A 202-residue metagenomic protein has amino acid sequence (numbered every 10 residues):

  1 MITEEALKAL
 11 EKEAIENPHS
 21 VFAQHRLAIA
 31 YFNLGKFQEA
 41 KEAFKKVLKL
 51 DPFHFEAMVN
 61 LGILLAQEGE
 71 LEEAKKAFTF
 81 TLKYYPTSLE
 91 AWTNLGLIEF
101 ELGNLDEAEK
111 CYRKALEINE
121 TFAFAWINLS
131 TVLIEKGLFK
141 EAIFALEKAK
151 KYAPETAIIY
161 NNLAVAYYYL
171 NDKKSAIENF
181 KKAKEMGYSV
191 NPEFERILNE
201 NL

Functional and structural regions predicted by a protein language model:
M1-A14, L34-K46, Q67-F80, T87 (+3 more regions): Structural signature of tandem alpha-helical TPR/SEL1-like repeats, specifically the intra-repeat loop/turn
V21-F22, F55-E56, L89-E90, A123-F124 (+2 more regions): Helix-start (N-cap) detector for alpha-helical repeat units in TPR-like alpha-solenoids, especially tetratricopeptide
F22-N33, E56-I63, Q67: Non-membrane alpha-helical segments in proteins
R26, N60, N94, N128 (+2 more regions): Canonical tetratricopeptide repeat
N94, E101, E117-N128: Histidine/lysine/aspartate-rich catalytic loop segments that bind and position anionic ligands
V165-Y169, S189-L202: TPR/TPR-like alpha-solenoid helical repeat scaffolds
